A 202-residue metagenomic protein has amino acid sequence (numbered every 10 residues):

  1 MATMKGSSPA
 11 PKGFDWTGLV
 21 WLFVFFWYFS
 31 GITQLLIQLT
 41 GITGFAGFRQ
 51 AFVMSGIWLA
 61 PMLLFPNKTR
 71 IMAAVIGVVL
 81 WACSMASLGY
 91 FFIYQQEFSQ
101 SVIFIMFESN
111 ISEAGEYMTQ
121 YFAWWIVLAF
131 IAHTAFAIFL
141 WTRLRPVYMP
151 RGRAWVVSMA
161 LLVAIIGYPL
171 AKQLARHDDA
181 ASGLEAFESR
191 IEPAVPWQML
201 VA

Functional and structural regions predicted by a protein language model:
A2-A194: Transmembrane and membrane-interface helices of multi-pass, inner-membrane envelope-modifying transferases
V201-A202: Soluble catalytic regions of membrane-associated enzymes that act on cell-envelope and secretory-pathway components
